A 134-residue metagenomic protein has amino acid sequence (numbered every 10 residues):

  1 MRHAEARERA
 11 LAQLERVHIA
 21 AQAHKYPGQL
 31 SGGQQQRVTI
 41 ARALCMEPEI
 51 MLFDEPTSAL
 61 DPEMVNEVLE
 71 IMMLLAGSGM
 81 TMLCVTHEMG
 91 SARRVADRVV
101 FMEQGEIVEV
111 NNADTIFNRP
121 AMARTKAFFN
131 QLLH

Functional and structural regions predicted by a protein language model:
K25-G28, M46, S78: Conserved signature/switch motifs of ABC ATPase nucleotide-binding domains
M51-D54: Catalytic Walker B motif of ABC-type/P-loop ATPase nucleotide-binding domains
P62-M64: Helix N-cap at the start of a conserved alpha-helix in ABC-type nucleotide-binding domains
T86-H87: H-loop/switch region of ABC-family ATPase nucleotide-binding domains
A92-R94: A short, surface-exposed alpha-helical micro-motif characterized by mixed small hydrophobic and charged/polar residues
V110, D114-H134: C-terminal boundary and immediately downstream tail of ABC-type ATPase nucleotide-binding domains
